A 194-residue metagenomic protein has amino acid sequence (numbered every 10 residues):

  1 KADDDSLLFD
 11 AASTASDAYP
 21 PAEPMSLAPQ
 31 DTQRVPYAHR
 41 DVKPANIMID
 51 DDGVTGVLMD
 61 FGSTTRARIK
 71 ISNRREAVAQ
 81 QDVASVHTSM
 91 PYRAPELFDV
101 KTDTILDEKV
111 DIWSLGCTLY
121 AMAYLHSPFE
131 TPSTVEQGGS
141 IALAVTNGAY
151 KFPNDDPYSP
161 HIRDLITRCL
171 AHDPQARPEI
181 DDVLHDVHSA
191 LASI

Functional and structural regions predicted by a protein language model:
A12-E23, R34, A45-T88: Activation segment/activation loop of eukaryotic-type protein kinase catalytic domains
P36, D41: Conserved catalytic-loop position in the HRD/HxD motif
L97-K109: Conserved end of the kinase activation segment
Y124-P128: Structural helix C-cap motif within protein kinase domains
T146-D155: Short proline-rich PxxP-based motifs
P157-L170: Conserved C-terminal C-lobe helix
L170-D182: A conserved short helix/loop substructure at the end of the activation segment of eukaryotic-like protein kinase domains
